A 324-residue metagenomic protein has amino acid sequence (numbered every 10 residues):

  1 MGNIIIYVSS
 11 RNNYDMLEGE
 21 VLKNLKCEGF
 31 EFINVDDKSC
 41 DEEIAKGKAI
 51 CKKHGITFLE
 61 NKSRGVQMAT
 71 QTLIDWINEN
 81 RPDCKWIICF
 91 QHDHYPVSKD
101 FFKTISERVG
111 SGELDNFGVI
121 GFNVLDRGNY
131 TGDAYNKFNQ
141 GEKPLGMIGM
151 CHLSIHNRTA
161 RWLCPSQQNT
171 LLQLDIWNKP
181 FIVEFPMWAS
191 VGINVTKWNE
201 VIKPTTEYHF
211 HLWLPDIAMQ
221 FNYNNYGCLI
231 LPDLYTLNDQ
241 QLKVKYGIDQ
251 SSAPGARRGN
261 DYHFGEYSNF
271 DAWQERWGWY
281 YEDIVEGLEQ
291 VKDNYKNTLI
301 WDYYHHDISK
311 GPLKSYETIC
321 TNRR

Functional and structural regions predicted by a protein language model:
N12-K26: Short, well-formed alpha-helical segments that are part of the catalytic scaffolds of diverse glycosyltransferases
V35-G47, Y95: A conserved acidic beta->alpha catalytic loop
N61-N78: Glycine-rich, basic loop-to-helix element that forms the pyrophosphate-binding segment of sugar-nucleotide handling
C84-Y95: Short beta-strand-to-loop acidic/aromatic patch adjacent to the donor-nucleotide binding site
D100-V119: Conserved donor-nucleotide/metal-binding helix-loop-beta segment in metal-dependent transferases, i.e., the alpha-helix
G118-F138: Short beta-strand-to-loop element that shapes/binds the nucleotide-sugar donor at the catalytic cleft/hinge
N157-I193: A recurrent flexible, glycine/aromatic-enriched loop bordering the glycosyltransferase active site that acts as
F185-W188, N199-L237: Donor nucleotide-sugar recognition loop
